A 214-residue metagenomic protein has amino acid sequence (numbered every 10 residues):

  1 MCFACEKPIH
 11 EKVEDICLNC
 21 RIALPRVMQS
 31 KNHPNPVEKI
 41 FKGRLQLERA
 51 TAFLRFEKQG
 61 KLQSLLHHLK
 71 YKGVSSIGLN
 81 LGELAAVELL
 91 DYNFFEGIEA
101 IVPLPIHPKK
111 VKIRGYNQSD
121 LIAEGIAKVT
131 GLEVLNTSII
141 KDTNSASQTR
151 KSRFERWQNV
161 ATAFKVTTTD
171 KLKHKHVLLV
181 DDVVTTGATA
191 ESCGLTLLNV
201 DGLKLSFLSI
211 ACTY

Functional and structural regions predicted by a protein language model:
M1-Y214: Glycine-rich phosphate/pyrophosphate-handling loop used in enzymes and phosphotransfer proteins
